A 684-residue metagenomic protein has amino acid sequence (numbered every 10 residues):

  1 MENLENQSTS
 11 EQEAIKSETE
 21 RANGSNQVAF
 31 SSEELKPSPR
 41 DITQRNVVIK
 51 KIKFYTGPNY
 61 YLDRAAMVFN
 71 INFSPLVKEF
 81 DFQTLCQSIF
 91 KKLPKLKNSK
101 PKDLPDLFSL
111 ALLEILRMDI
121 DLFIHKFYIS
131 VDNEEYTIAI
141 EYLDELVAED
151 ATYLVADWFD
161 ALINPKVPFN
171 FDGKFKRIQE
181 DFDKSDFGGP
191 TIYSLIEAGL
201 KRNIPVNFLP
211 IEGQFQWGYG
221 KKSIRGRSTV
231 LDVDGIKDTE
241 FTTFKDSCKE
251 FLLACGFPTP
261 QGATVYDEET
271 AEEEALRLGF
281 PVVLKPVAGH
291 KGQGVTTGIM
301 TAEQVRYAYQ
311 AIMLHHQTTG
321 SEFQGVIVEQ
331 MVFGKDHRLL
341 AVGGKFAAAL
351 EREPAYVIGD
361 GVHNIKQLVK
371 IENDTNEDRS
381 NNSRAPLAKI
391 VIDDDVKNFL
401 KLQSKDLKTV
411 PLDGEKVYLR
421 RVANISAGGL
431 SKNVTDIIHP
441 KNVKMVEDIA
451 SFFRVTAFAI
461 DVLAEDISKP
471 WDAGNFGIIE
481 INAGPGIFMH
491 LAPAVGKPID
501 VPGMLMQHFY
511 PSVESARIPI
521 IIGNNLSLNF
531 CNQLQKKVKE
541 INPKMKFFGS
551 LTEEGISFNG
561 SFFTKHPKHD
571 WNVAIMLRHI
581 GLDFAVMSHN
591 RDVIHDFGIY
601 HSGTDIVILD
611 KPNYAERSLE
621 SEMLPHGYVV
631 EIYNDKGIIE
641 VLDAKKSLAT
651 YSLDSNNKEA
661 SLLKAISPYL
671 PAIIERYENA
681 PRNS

Functional and structural regions predicted by a protein language model:
E2-A198, K345-A347, E353-D360, N364 (+2 more regions): ATP-dependent carboxylate activation and anion-phosphoryl transfer catalytic cores that bind Mg-ATP to form
I140-R277, H290, L526-S527: Conserved N-proximal alpha/beta basic substrate-recognition cap immediately N-terminal to, or forming the N-lobe
G218, E274-L276, L340, K469-A473 (+1 more regions): Short glycine-biased active-site loop of nucleotidyltransferases that positions the nucleotide triphosphate and helps
G226-V391, H439-P440: Active-site nucleotide/adenylate-binding loops and adjacent lid/helix of ATP-dependent enzymes
V265-A271, E465, D570, D592-I594: Short acidic loop-to-helix transition motifs that present clustered carboxylates
L368-G429: Extended, charge-rich helix/loop segments that form flexible, surface "patches" used to engage negatively charged
I518-K539: Glycine-rich phosphate-binding P-loop
Q535-N683: ATP-dependent carboxylate-amine ligase catalytic core
